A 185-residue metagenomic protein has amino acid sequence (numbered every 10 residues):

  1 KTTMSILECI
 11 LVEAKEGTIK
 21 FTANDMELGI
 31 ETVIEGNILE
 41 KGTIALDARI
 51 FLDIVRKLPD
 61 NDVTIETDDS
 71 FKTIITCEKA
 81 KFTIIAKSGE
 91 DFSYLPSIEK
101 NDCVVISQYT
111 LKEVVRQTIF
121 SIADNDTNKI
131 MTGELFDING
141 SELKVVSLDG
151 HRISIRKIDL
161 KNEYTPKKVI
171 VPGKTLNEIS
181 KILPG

Functional and structural regions predicted by a protein language model:
K1-G185: Structural preference for solvent-exposed beta-strand-turn elements and adjacent flexible terminal/loop segments within
